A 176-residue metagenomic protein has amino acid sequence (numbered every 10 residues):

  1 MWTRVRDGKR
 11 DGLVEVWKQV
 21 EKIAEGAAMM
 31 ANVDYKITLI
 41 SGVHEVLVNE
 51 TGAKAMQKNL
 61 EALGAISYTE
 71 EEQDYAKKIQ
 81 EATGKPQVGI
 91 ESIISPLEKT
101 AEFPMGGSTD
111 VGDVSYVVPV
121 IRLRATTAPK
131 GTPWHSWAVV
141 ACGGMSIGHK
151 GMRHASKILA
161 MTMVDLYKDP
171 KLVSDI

Functional and structural regions predicted by a protein language model:
M1-I176: Metal-dependent amide/peptide-bond hydrolase catalytic core, centered on the "pita-bread" metallohydrolase fold
